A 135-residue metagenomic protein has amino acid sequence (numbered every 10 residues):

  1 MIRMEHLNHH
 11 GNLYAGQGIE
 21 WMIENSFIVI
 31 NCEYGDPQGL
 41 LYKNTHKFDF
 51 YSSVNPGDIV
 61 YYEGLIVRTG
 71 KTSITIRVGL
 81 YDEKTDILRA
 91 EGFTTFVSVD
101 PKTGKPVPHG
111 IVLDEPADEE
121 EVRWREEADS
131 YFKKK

Functional and structural regions predicted by a protein language model:
M1-Y14, G18, E119-K135: Catalytic strand-loop segment that frames the active site of acyl-thioester-processing enzymes
I2-R3, F50, S98: Hydrophobic residues in beta-strands and at strand termini
N12, G18, S53-N55, V112: Short capping/connector residues at structural and topological boundaries
N12-Y14, E24, D58: Short acidic/polar alpha-helix capping motifs at helix-coil junctions
E20-E24, I28: Short, residue-level hotspots on alpha-helical faces of the histone-fold and other alpha-helical interaction modules
F27-E63, V67-I74, I87-F93: Hydrophobic beta-strand-centered segment that forms part of the acyl-chain substrate-binding groove
N55-P56, V67-K135: HotDog/MaoC-like acyl-thioester-processing domains
